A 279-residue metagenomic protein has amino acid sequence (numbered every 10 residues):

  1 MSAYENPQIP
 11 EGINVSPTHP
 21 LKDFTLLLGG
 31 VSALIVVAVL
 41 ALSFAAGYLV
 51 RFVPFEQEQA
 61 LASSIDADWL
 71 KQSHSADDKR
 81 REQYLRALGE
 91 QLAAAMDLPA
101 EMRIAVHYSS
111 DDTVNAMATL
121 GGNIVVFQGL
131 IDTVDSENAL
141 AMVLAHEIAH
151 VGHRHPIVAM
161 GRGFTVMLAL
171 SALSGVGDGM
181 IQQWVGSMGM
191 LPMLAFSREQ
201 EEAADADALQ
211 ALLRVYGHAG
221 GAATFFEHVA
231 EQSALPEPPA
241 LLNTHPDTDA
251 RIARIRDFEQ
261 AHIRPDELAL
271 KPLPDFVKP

Functional and structural regions predicted by a protein language model:
S2-P279: A Zn2+-metalloprotease active-site environment signal
